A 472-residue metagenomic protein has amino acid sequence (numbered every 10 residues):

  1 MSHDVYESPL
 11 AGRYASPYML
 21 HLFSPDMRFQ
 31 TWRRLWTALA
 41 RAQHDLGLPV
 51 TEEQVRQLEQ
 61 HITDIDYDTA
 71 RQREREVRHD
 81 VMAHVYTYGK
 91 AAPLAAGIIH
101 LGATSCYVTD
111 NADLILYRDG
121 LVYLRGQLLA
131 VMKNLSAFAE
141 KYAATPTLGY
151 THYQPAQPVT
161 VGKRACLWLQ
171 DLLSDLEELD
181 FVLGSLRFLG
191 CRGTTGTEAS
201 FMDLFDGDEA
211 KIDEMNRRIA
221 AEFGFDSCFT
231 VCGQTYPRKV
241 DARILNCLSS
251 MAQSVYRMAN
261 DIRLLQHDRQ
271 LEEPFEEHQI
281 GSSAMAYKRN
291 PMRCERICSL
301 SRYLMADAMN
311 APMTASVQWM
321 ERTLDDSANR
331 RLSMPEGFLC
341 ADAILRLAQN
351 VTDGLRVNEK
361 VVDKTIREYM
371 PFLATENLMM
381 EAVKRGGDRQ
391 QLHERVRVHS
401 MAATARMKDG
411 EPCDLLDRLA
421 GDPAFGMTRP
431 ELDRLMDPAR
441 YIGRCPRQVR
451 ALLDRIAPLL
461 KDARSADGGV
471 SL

Functional and structural regions predicted by a protein language model:
S2-D203, G207-R218, G281-S282, M292-R296 (+3 more regions): A helix-coil-helix interface module used to build multimeric assemblies and to scaffold catalytic/cofactor sites
L20-S24, T69-R71, Q279-S299, E321-E336 (+3 more regions): Short beta-alpha connecting loops at secondary-structure transitions that line or flank enzyme active sites
G47, I297, A341, L392: Residue-level signal for inorganic ion chemistry
E140-G162, E272-K288, E321-A328, D353-L373: Glycine-rich cofactor-pocket loops
D175, L179, D226, G233-S327 (+1 more regions): Glycine-rich anion/phosphate-binding loop at the beta-strand->alpha-helix junction
E209-Q234: Active-site-adjacent "gating/activation" loops or surface patches in catalytic cores
E272, R395-M401: Active/binding-pocket-proximal capping segment
Y303-R389, R395: Long, amphipathic alpha-helical stalk/connector segments used for oligomerization, subunit docking, or mechanical
